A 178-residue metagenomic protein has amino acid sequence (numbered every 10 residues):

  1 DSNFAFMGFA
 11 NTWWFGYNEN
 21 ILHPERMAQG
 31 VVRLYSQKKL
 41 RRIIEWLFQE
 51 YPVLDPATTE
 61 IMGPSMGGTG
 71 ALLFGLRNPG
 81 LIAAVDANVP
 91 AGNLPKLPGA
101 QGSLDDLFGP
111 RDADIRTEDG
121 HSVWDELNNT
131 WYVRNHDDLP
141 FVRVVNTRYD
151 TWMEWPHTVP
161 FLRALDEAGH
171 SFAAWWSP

Functional and structural regions predicted by a protein language model:
D1, M7-N11, M62-M66, A87-A91 (+2 more regions): Active-site-proximal beta-strand/loop segments in catalytic clefts of secreted hydrolases
D1-N3, S36, W46, L72 (+1 more regions): Extended N-terminal export/anchoring regions of large proteins
D1-R42: Active-site machinery of serine-nucleophile hydrolases
S2-F4, L54-T59, N78-V85, D137-V142 (+1 more regions): Loop/turn elements at helix/coil->beta-strand transitions in domains of secreted/extracellular proteins
G30-K38, L76, R148, W152-W155: Soluble non-cytosolic domains of exported or imported proteins
Q37-A57: Conserved acidic catalytic loop of the alpha/beta-hydrolase fold
P56-R116: Primarily recognizes the serine-hydrolase "nucleophile elbow" in alpha/beta-hydrolase and SGNH/GDSL folds
G92-P178: The feature captures the conserved acid-bearing segment of alpha/beta-hydrolase catalytic domains
